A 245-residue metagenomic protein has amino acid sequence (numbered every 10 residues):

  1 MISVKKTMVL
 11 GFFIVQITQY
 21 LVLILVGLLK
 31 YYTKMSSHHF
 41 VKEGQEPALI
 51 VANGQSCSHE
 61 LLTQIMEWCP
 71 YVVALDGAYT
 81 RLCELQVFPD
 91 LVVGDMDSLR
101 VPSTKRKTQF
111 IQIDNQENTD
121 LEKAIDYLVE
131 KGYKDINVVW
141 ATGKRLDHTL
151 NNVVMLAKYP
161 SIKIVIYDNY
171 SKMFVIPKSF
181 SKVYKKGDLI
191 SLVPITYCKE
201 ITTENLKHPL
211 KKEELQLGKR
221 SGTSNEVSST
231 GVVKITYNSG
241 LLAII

Functional and structural regions predicted by a protein language model:
M1-V15: Positively charged N-terminal leader segments that act as targeting/secretion signals
Q16, K30-K34: Short, positively charged and aromatic/hydrophobic N-terminal segments
M35-S103: N-terminal beta-strand-loop-alpha-helix module at the start of alpha/beta ligand-binding or catalytic domains
H39-G44, Q64-E67, L85, S103 (+7 more regions): Solvent-exposed alpha-helices and their adjacent loops that cap or buttress functional pockets in soluble metabolic
W68, G77-S161, Y167: Acidic/Gly/His-enriched mid-domain segments of enzyme catalytic cores or analogous surface patches that mediate
D168-K178: Short, flexible loop segments at boundaries between secondary-structure elements
I176-I245: Long, charged alpha-helical interface segments
